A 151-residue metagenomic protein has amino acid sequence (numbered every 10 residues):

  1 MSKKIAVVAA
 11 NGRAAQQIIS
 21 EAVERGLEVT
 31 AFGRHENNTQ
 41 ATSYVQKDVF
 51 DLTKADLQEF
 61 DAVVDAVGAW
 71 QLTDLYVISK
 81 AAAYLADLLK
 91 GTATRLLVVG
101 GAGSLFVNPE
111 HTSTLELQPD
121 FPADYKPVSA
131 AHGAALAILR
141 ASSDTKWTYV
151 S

Functional and structural regions predicted by a protein language model:
I5-R25: N-terminal Rossmann NAD(P)H-binding glycine-rich loop of SDR-like oxidoreductase domains
A6, T30, T148: Conserved beta-strand positions in the Rossmann-like core of class I SAM-dependent methyltransferases
N11, H35, A102: Residues in the short beta-alpha loop(s) of Rossmann-like NAD(P)-binding domains
E28-R34: Conserved glycine-rich Rossmann-like NAD(P)H-binding loop of the short-chain dehydrogenase/reductase
N37-T92: NAD(P)H-binding glycine-rich loop region in Rossmannoid oxidoreductase-like domains and their noncatalytic homologs
A86-P127, A141: Conserved Rossmann-fold NAD(P)-dependent oxidoreductase catalytic core, especially the SDR/UDP-sugar
A137-S151: Conserved beta-loop-beta element that borders a ligand/cofactor-binding pocket
